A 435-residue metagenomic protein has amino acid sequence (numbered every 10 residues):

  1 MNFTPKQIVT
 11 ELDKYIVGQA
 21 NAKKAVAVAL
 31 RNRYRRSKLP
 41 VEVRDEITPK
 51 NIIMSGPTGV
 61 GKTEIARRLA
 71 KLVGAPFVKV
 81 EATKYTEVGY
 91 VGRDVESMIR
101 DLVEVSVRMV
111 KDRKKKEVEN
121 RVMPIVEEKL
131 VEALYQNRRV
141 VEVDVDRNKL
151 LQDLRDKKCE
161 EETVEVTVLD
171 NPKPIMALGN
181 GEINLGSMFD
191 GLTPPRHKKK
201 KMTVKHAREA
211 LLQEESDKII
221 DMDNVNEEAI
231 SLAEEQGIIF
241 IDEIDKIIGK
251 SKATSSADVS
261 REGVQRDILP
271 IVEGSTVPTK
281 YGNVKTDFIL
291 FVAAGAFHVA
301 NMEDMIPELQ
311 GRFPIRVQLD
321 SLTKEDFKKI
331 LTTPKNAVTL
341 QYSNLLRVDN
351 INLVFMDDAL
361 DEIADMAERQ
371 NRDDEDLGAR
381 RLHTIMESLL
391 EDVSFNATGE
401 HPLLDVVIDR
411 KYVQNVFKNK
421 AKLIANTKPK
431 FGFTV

Functional and structural regions predicted by a protein language model:
M1-V435: Non-catalytic accessory segments flanking P-loop/AAA+ NTPase cores
